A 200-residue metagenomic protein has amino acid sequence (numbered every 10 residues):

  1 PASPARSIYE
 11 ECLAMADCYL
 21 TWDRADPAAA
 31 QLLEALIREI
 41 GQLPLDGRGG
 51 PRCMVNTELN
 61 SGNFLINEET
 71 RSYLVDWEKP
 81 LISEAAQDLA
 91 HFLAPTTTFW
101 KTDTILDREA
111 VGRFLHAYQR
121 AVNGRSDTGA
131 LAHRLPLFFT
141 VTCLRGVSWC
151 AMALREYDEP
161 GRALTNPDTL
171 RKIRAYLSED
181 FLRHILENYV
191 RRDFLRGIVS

Functional and structural regions predicted by a protein language model:
P1-Q31, L45-D46, G50-R52, L81-I82 (+1 more regions): A cross-family kinase active-site recognition segment
S3, R125-V141: All-alpha amphipathic helical-bundle segments outside canonical DNA-binding/catalytic cores that form hydrophobic
S7-E11, A35, E84, D88-H91 (+1 more regions): Generic alpha-helical secondary structure signal
C12, L36, V147-C150: Amphipathic alpha-helices that form helix-helix packing interfaces
R24, Q31, G146-S200: ATP/Mg2+ or Mg2+-diphosphate-binding catalytic cores that bind nucleotide phosphates or diphosphates via glycine-rich
A28, L32-A35, L106-A110, F114 (+1 more regions): Soluble or luminal CAZymes and related metallo-dependent hydrolases
R38-Q87: Active-site acidic catalytic loop and adjacent metal/ATP-binding pocket of ATP-dependent phosphoryl transfer enzymes
D88-R125, T140-P160: Active-site activation/catalytic loop segments of kinase-like enzymes and analogous catalytic loops in related
